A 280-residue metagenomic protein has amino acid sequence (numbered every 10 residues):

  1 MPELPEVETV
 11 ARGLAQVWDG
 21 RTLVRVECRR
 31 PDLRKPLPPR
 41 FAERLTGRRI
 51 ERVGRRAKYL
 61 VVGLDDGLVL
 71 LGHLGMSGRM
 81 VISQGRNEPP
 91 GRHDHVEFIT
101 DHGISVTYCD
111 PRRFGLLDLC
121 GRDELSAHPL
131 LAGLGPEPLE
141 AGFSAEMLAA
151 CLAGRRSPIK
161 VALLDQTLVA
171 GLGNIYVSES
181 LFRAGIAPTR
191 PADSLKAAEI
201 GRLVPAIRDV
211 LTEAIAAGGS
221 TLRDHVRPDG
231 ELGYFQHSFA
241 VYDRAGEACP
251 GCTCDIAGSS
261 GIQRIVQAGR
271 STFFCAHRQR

Functional and structural regions predicted by a protein language model:
M1-L117, G142: Gly/Gly-Pro- and Ser/Thr-rich, intrinsically disordered tail segments characteristic of DNA damage-repair and tolerance
T22-R40, G54, A149-R280: Basic, nucleic-acid-binding surfaces and adjacent catalytic neighborhoods in DNA/RNA-processing proteins
P36, G47, A57, G78 (+7 more regions): Glycine-centered flexibility motif
L70-G171, Y176-R183, P191: Phosphate/anion-contacting hairpin/loop surfaces
